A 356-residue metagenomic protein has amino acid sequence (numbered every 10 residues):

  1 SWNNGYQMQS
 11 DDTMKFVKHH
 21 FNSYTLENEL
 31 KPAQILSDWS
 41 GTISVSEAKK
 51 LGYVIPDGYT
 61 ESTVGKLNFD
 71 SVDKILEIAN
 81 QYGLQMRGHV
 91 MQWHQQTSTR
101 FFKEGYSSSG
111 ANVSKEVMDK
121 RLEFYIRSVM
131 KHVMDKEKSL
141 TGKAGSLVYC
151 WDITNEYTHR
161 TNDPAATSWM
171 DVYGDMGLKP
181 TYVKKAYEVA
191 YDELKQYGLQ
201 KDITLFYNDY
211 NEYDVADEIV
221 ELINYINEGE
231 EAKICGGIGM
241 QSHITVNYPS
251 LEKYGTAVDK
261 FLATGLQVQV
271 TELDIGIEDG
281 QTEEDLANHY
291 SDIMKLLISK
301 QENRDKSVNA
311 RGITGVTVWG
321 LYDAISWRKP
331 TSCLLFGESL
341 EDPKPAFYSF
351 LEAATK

Functional and structural regions predicted by a protein language model:
S1-E29: Boundary/entry segment of secreted carbohydrate-active catalytic domains
N3-M14, T167-E284: Noncatalytic carbohydrate-binding groove/subsite architecture in carbohydrate-active enzymes
N3-Y6, V90-Q95, T154, T317-D323: Short, solvent-exposed turn/loop segments enriched in Gly/Ser/Thr/Pro and often Arg
D12-T13, H20, S71-I78, Y125 (+8 more regions): A general structural detector for well-ordered alpha-helical segments in enzyme core domains, enriched
V17-S23, S128-V148, Y225-G237, I293-G315 (+1 more regions): Structural recognition of alpha->loop->beta junctions
H19, S23-F206, Y210-E212, L266 (+1 more regions): Substrate-binding cleft and catalytic face of glycoside hydrolase catalytic domains, especially the flexible beta-alpha
I35-L36, K143, E156-M176, V189 (+2 more regions): Aromatic-rich peripheral "rim/lid" segments of glycoside hydrolase catalytic domains that contact and position glycan
T99-D119, Y213-N227, M294-I298, P330-S339: Short, electropositive alpha-helical surface patch
